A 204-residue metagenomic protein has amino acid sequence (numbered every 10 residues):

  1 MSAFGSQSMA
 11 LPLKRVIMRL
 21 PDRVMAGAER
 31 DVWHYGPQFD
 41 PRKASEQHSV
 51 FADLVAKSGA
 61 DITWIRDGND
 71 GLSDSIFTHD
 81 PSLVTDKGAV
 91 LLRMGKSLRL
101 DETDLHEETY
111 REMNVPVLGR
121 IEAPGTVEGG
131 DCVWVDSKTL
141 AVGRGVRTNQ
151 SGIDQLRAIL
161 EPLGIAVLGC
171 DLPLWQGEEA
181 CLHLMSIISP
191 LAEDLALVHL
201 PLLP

Functional and structural regions predicted by a protein language model:
M1-P204: The feature marks the mature, well-folded catalytic cores of soluble enzymes
